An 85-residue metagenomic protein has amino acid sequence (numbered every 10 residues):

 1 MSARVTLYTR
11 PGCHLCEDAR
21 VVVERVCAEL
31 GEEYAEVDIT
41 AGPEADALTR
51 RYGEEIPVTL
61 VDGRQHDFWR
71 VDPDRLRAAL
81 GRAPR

Functional and structural regions predicted by a protein language model:
M1-R25: Local sequence-structure signature of Cys/Sec-based thiol-disulfide redox active-site neighborhoods
M1-R4, E32, R82-A83: Long, contiguous secondary-structure blocks with strong helical propensity
D18-V21, A47, R51, V71: Generic recognition of short, well-ordered alpha-helical segments
C27-L30: Short helix-loop-beta junction
E32-E44: Thiol-based oxidoreductase modules, predominantly thioredoxin-like and allied folds used for disulfide exchange
R50-T59: Structural micro-motif
V61-R85: Non-catalytic, surface beta->alpha helical segment in thiol-disulfide oxidoreductase systems
